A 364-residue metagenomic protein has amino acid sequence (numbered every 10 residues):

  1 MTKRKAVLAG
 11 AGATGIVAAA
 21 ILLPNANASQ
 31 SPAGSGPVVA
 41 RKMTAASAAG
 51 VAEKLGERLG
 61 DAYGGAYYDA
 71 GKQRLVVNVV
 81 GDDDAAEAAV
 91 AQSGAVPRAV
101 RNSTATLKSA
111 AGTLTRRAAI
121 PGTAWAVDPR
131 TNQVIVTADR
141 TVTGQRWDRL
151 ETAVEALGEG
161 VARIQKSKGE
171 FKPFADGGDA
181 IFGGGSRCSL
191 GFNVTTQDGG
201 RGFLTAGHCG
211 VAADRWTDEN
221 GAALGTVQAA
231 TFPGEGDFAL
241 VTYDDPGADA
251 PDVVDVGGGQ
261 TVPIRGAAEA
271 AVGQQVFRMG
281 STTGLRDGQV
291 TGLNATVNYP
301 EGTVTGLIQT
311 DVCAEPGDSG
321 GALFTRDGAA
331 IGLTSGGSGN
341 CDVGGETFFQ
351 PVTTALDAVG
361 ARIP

Functional and structural regions predicted by a protein language model:
T2-V7, A19-T44: C-terminal region of N-terminal signal peptides and the immediate post-cleavage residues of exported proteins
G34-K54, Q92-G112: Surface-exposed, low-hydrophobicity interaction/linker segments
E57-L107, A119-W147: Short glycine/threonine-rich beta-strand-turn micro-motifs
W125-P129, Q133-A230: Secretory/export targeting leaders with adjacent low-complexity proregions
F182-V297, F324-R326: Serine endopeptidase catalytic core focused on the charge-relay Asp
F192-T195, C313-L333: Catalytic nucleophile loop of clan PA
G284, G288-C313, S319-G320, A329: Helical hairpin unit composed of two closely spaced alpha helices linked by a short loop
T325-P364: C-terminal subregion of chymotrypsin/trypsin-like serine protease catalytic domains
